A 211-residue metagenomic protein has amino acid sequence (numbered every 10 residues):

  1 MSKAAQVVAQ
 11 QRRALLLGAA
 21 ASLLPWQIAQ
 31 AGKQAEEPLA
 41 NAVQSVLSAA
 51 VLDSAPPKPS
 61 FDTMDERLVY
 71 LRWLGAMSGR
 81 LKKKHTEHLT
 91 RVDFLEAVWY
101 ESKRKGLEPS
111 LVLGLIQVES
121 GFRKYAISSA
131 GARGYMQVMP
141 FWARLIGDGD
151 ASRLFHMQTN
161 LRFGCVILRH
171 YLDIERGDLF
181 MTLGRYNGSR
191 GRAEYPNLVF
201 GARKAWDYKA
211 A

Functional and structural regions predicted by a protein language model:
M1-Q10, L17-P25: N-terminal secretory signal peptides
A4-V8, R12-R13, W99, L107-P109: Short, surface-exposed loop and linker segments with low hydrophobicity and enrichment for Pro/Ser/Thr
V7-A9, W26-A29, E87, V199: General helical secondary-structure elements
A14-L15, N187: Small/flexible residues
A31-L39: Cleaved targeting-peptide boundary
K33, V51-A211: Catalytic glycan-binding domains that act on GlcNAc-containing polysaccharides
